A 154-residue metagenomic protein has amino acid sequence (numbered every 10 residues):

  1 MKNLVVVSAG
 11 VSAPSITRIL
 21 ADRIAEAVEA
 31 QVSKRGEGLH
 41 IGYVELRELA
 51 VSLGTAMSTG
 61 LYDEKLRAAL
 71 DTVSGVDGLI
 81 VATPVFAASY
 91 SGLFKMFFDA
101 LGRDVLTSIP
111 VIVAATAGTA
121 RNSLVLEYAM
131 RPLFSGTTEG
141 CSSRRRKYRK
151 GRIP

Functional and structural regions predicted by a protein language model:
M1-D99: N-terminal beta1-alpha1-beta2 submodule of the flavodoxin-like/Rossmannoid cofactor-binding fold
A13-S15, A120-S123, P154: A generic structural signal for short coil/turn motifs at secondary-structure boundaries
A30, G38, D104-V105, R131 (+1 more regions): Short, intrinsically disordered/low-complexity patches at protein termini and at juxtamembrane boundaries
G42-V51, R103, G136-P154: Mobile beta-alpha loop/short-helix "lid" or hinge segments that flank ligand
M96-D104, P132-S135: A glycine- and small-aliphatic-rich helix-loop capping segment at beta-alpha/alpha-beta transitions that lines
L106-P110: A short helix->loop->beta-strand "cap" motif at the edges of active sites that frequently abuts
V111-K150: Short, glycine-/small-residue-rich phosphate/pyrophosphate-handling segment
